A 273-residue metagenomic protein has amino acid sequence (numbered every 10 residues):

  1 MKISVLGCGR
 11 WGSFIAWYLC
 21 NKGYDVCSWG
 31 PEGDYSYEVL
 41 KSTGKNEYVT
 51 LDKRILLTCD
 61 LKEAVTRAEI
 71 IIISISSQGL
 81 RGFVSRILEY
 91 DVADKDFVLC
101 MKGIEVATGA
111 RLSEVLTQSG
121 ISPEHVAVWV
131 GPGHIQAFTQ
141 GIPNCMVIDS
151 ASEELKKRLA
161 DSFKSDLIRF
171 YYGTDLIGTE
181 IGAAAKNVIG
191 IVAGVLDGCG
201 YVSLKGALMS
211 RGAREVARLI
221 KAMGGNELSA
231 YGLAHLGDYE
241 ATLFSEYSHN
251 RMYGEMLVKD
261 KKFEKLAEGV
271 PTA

Functional and structural regions predicted by a protein language model:
M1-C59: NAD(P)+-binding Rossmann beta1-loop-alpha1 motif at the extreme N-terminus of oxidoreductases
D34-V39, V106-T108, L155-K156: Short, charged/polar "capping" segments at the starts of alpha-helices and the immediately preceding loops
L51, T58-T66, I70-P143, L159-D161: Rossmann-like NAD(P)(H) cofactor-binding subdomain of soluble oxidoreductases
G79, Y90, V115-H125, P143-S229: Internal alpha-helical scaffold of NAD(P)-dependent oxidoreductase catalytic cores
K186, A193-G194, K221-A273: NAD(P)-dependent Rossmann-like dehydrogenase/reductase catalytic/cofactor-binding core
